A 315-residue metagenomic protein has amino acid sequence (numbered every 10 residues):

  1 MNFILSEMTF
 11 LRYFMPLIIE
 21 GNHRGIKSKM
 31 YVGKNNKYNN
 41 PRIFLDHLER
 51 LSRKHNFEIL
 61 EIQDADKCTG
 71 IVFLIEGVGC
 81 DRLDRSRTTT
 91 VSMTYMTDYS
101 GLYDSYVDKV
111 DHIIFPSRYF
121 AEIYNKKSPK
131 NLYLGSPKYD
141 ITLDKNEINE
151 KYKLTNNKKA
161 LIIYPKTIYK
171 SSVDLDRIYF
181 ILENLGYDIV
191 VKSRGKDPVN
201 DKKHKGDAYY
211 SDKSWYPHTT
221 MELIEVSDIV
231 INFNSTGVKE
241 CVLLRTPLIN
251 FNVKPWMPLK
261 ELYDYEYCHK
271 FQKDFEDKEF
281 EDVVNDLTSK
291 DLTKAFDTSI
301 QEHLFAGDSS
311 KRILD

Functional and structural regions predicted by a protein language model:
N2-K145, K166, K170, Y210 (+1 more regions): Active-site and donor-binding regions of nucleotide-sugar-utilizing enzymes
Y13, L134-K203: Conserved catalytic-core segment of nucleotide-activated headgroup transferases in glycan assembly
E20, R82, I181, L223 (+1 more regions): Hydrophobic/aromatic ligand-binding patch that stacks against planar heteroaromatic rings of cofactors or nucleotides
I59-D66, G195-L244, L248, K254: Donor nucleotide-activated moiety binding/catalytic core segment of transferases that use nucleotide-activated donors
V107-D108, K126-K127, T236-H303: Catalytic binding pocket for nucleotide-activated donors in carbohydrate/polymer assembly enzymes
H303-D315: C-terminal alpha-helical cap of glycosyltransferases
